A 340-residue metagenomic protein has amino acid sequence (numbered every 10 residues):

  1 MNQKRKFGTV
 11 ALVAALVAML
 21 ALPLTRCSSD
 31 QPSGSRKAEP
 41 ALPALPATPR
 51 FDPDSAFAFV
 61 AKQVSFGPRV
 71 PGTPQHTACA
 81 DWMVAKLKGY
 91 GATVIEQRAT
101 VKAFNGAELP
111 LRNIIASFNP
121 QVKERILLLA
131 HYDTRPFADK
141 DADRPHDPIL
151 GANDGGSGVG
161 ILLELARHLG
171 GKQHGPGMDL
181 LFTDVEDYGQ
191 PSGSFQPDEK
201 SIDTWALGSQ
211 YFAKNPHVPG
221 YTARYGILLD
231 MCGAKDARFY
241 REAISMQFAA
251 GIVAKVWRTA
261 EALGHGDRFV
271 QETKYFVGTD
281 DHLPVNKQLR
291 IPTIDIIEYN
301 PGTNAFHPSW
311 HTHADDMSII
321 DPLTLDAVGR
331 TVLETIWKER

Functional and structural regions predicted by a protein language model:
P23-R26: C-terminal motif of bacterial Sec signal peptides marking the signal peptidase cleavage site
S29-C79, Y90, N304-I319: N-terminal capping segment at the start of a domain
S33, A61-Q121: A non-catalytic alpha/beta surface segment that caps or lines the substrate-entry region of metallo-dependent hydrolase
L42-R50, S65-P74, V101-F104, R144-G156 (+5 more regions): Second-shell loop/turn segments in exported
S55-K62, A78, W82-G89, S157-E164 (+7 more regions): Extracytoplasmic/secreted proteins, especially bacterial periplasmic and envelope-associated proteins
V70-P71, T100-A103, Q121-V122, Y132-P136 (+5 more regions): Solvent-exposed loop/turn segments at secondary-structure junctions within structured extracellular/periplasmic domains
D147-G251: Acidic/histidine-rich catalytic neighborhood of metal-dependent amide-processing enzymes
Y225, C232-R340: Active-site-adjacent substrate-binding region of metalloamidase/peptidase-like peptide-processing proteins
